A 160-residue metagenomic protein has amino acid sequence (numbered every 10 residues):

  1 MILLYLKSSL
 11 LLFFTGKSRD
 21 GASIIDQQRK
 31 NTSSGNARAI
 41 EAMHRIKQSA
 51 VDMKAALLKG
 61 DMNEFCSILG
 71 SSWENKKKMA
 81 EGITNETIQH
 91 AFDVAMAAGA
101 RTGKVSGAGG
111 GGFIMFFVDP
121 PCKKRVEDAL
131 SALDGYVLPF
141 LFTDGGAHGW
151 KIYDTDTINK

Functional and structural regions predicted by a protein language model:
M1-K104, M115-K160: C-terminal nucleotide
G111: Glycine-rich active-site/cofactor-binding loop and its immediate structural neighborhood
